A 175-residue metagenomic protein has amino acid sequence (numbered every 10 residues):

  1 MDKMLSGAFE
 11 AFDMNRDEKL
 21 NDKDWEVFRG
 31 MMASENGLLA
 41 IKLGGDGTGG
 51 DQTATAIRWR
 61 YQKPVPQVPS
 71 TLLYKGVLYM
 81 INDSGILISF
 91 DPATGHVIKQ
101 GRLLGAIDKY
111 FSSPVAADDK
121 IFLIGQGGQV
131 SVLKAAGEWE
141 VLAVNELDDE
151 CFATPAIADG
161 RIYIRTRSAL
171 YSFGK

Functional and structural regions predicted by a protein language model:
M1-K175: Noncatalytic, solvent-exposed loop/strand surfaces of beta-propeller-type extracellular/periplasmic domains
